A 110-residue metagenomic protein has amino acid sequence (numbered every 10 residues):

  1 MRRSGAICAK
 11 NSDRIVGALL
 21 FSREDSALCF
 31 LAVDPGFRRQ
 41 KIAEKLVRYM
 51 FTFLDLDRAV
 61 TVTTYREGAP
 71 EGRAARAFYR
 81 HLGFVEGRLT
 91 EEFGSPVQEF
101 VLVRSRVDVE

Functional and structural regions predicted by a protein language model:
M1-F30, D34-G36, E44-Y49, F53: Acetyl-CoA-dependent GNAT
K41: Conserved G/P- and acidic residue-centered "switch" motifs that form tight phosphate/ATP-binding loops in soluble
E44, E67-L89: Conserved active-site alpha-helix within GNAT-family acetyltransferase domains
L54-A69: Conserved GNAT acetyl-CoA-binding A-motif
F93-V97: Short acidic/glycine-enriched loop/turn segments that link adjacent beta-strands
R104-E110: Conserved N-terminal entry element of GNAT/NAT acetyltransferase domains
